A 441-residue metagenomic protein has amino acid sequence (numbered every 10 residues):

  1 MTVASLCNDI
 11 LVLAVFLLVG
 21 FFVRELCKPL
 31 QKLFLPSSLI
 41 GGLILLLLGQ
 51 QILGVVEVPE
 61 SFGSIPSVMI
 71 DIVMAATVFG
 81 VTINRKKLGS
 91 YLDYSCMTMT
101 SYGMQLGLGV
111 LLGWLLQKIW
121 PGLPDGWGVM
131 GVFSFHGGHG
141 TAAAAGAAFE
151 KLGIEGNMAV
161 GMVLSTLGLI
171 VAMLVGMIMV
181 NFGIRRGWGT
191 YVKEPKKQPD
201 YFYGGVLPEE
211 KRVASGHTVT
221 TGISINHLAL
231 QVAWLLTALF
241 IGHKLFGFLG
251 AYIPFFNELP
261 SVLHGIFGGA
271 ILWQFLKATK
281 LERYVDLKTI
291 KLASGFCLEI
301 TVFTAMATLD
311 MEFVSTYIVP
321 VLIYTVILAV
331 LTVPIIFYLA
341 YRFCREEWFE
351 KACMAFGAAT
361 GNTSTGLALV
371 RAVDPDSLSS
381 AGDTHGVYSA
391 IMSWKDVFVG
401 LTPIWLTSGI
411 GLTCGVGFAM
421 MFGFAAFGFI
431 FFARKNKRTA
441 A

Functional and structural regions predicted by a protein language model:
M1-V3, L17, F182-A229, K277 (+1 more regions): Intrinsically disordered, low-complexity non-transmembrane regions of multi-pass membrane transporters
T2-V15, P59-V73, W127-V132, F256-G268 (+3 more regions): Structural signature of hydrophobic alpha-helical transmembrane segments
C27-L35, V55-G63, G80-M97, K277-K291 (+4 more regions): Interfacial helix-loop-helix linkers and transmembrane-helix boundary segments in multi-pass membrane proteins
G42-G49, E60-Y91, F267-L276, K291-S315: Hydrophobic transmembrane alpha-helices of secondary-active transporters and Na+-translocating membrane complexes
V68, V81-G113, V232, L292 (+3 more regions): Entry/N-cap segments of selected transmembrane alpha helices and their immediately preceding amphipathic helices
L112, W120-G156, V160, L167 (+3 more regions): Alpha-helical membrane segments and immediately flanking helix-loop junctions that form or couple to the substrate/ion
W234-F343: Transmembrane helical segments that form the transport core of multi-pass membrane transport proteins
T301-T304, V321-K435: C-terminal transmembrane helix pair
